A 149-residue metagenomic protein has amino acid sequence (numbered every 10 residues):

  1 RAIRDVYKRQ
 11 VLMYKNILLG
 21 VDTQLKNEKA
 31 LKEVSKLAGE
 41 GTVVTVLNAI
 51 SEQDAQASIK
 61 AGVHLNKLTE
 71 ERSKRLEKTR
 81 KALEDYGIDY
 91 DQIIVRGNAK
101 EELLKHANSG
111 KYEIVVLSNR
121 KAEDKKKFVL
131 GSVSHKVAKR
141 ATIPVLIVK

Functional and structural regions predicted by a protein language model:
R1-Y7: Short, small-residue-biased leader/transition segments that mark boundaries at the very start of proteins
V11-L12, E84-V115: Structural beta-alpha unit
L12-K60: Small/aliphatic-rich secondary-structure junction motif
T45, D91, L146: Conserved beta-strand positions in the Rossmann-like core of class I SAM-dependent methyltransferases
N48-I50, S118-R120, K149: Short secondary-structure boundary segments
V63-K74: A short acidic, glycine-rich active-site loop that binds or catalyzes chemistry on phosphate/adenosine moieties
L117-K139: Glycine-rich, Arg-bearing micro-motifs that act as flexible, cationic patches
R140-V148: Short, flexible loop segments at boundaries between secondary-structure elements
